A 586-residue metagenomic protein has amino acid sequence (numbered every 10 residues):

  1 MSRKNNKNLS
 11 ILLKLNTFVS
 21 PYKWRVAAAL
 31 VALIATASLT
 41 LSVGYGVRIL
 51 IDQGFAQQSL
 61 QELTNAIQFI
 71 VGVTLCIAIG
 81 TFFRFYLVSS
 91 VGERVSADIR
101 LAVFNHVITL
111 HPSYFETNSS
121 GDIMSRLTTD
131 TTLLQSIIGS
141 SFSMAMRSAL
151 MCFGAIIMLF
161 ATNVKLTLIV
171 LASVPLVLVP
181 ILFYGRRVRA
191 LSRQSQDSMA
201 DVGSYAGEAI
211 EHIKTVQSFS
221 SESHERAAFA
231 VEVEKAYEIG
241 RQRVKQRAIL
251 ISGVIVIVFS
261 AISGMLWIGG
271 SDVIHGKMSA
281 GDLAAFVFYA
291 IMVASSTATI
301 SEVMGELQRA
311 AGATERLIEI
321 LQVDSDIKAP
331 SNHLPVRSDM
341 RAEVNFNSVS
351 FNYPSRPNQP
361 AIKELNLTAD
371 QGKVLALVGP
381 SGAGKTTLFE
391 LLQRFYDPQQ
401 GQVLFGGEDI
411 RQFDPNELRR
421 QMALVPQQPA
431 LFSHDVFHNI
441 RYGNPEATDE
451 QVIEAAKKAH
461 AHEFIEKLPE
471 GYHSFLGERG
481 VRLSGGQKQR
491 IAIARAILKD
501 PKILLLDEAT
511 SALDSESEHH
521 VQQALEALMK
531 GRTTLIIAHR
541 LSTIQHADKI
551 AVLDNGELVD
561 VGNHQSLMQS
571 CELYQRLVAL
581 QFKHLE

Functional and structural regions predicted by a protein language model:
M1-L39, F55-I67, R84-V88, G92 (+12 more regions): Membrane-integrated ABC transporters
S2-N5, Q57, E93, L101-S125 (+7 more regions): Short intracellular "coupling" helices and adjacent cytoplasmic loop segments at the cytosolic face of multi-pass
P21, P112-S113, T129-I138, F142 (+8 more regions): An intracellular "coupling" helix at the cytosolic face of ABC transporter transmembrane type-1 domains
P21, R25-T36, C76, S143-Q194 (+1 more regions): Transmembrane helices of ABC transporter permease
I70-T81, V174-I181, R247-A261, A280-E302: Hydrophobic alpha-helical segments in the permease module
S198, S221, K245, M292-Q322: Cytosolic ends of transmembrane helices, especially the final helix of ABC transmembrane type-1 domains
R337-E586: ABC-type nucleotide-binding domain
